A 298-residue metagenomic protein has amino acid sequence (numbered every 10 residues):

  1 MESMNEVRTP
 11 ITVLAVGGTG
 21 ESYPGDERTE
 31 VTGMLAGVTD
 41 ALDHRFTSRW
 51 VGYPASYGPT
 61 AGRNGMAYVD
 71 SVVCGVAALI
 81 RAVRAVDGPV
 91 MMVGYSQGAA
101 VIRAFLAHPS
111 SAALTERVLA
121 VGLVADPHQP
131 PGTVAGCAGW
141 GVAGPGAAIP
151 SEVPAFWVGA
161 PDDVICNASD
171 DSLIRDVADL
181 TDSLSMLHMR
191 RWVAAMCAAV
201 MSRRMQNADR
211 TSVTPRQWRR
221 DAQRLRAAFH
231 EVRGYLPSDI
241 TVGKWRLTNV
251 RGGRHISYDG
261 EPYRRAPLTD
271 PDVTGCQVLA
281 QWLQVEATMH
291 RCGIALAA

Functional and structural regions predicted by a protein language model:
E2-V7, A15-G62, D70-D87, A107-A298: Surface cap/lid and interfacial helix-loop subdomains adjacent to catalytic sites that gate substrate access
T12-L14, M91: Conserved beta-strand elements of the Class I
R63-A67, M92: Acidic/glycine-enriched edge-of-secondary-structure segments
M92-R103: Gly/Ala-rich beta-loop-alpha elbow adjacent to hydrolase catalytic centers
